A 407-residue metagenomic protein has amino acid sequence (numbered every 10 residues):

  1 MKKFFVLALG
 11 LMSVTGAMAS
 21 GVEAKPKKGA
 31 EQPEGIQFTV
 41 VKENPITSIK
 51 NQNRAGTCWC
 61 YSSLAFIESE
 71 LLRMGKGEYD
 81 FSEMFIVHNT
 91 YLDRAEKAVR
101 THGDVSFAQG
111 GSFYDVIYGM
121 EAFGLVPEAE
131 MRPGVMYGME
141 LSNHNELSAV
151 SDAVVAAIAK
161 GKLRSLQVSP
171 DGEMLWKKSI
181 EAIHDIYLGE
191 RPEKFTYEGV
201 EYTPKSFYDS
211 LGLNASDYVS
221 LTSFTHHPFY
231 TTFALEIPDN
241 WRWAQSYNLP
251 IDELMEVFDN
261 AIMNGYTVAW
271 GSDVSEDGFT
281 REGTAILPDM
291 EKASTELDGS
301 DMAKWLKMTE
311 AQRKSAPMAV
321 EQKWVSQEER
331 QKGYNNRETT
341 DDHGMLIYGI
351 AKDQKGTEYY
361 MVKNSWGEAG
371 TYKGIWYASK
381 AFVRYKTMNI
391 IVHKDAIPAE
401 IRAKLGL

Functional and structural regions predicted by a protein language model:
M1-A24: Bacterial Sec-dependent N-terminal signal peptides
L11, A65, V274-S275: Short, glycine/serine-rich, charged loops/turns that create anion-binding and catalytic segments at active sites
G21-Q37: N-terminal targeting leaders of membrane proteins
Q32-N240, A244-A269, Y360, S365 (+1 more regions): Active-site nucleophile-adjacent alpha helix/oxyanion-hole segment immediately C-terminal to the catalytic cysteine
M174, K178-L407: Active-site signature of cysteine proteases
